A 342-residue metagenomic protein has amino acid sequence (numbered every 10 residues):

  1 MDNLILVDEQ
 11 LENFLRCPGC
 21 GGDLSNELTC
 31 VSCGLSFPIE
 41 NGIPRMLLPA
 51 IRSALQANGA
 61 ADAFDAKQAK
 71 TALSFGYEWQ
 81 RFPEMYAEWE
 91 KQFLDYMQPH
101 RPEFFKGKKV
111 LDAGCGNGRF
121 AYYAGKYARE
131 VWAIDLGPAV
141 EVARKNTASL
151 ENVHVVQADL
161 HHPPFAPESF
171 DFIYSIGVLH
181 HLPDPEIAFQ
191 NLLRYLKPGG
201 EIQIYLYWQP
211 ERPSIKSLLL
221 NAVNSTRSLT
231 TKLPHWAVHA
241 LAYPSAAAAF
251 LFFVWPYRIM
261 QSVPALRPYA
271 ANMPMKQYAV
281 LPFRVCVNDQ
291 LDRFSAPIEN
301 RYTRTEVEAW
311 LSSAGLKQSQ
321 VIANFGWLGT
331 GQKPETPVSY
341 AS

Functional and structural regions predicted by a protein language model:
D2-A166, F172, I298-N300, E306 (+2 more regions): Conserved N-terminal segment of class I S-adenosyl-L-methionine
D135, Q157, I176-G177, L206-W208: Glycine-rich, histidine-containing beta strand-loop boundary motifs that form or position
H162, H180, Q209: Active-site micro-motifs of SAM-dependent methyltransferase domains
F172-P183: A short SAM/SAH-binding and catalytic strip from SAM-dependent methyltransferases
E186-P198: A short glycine-rich, Lys/Arg-flanked "PGG" loop and its adjoining helix->strand segment in the class I
E201-K232, A240: Conserved class I S-adenosyl-L-methionine
S217, T231-N300, R304-S312: Substrate-binding/catalytic lobe of Class I Rossmann-like enzymes that use SAM or dcSAM, i.e., the mid-to-C-terminal
